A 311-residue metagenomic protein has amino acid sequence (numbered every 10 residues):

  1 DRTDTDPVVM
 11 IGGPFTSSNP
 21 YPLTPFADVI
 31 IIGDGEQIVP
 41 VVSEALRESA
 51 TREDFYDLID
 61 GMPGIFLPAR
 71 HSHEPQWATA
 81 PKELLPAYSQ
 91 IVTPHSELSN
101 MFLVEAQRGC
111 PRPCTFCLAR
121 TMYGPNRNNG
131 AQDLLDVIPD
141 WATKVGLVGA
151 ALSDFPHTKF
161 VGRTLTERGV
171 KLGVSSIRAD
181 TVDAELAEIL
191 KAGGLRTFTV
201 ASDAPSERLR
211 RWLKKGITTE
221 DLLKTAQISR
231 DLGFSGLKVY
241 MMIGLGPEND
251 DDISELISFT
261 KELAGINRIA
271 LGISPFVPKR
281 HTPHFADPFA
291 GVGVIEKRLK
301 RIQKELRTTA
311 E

Functional and structural regions predicted by a protein language model:
D1, V9-G12, S17-S18, V39 (+7 more regions): Structured alpha-helical segments in the cores of large, soluble enzyme domains
D1-Q132: Acidic, low-complexity intrinsically disordered segments
R2-D4, E167-R168, L263-I266, L306-A310: Short helix-capping segments at alpha-helix termini
I30-G35, I253, N267, A290: Repeat-solenoid scaffold signature
E44-S49, E188-L190, F285-F289: Short, surface-exposed amphipathic charged segments that create phosphate/polyanion-binding patches used for binding
T121, W212-I217, F285-G291: Short glycine-enriched, charge-decorated loop/helix-capping segments at active-site entrances that position
L135-S274, P278: Conserved SAM/AdoMet-binding glycine-rich loop
N267-I269, P275-E311: Radical SAM enzyme [4Fe-4S]-AdoMet core and its adjacent flexible, acidic and glycine-rich loops/tails across
